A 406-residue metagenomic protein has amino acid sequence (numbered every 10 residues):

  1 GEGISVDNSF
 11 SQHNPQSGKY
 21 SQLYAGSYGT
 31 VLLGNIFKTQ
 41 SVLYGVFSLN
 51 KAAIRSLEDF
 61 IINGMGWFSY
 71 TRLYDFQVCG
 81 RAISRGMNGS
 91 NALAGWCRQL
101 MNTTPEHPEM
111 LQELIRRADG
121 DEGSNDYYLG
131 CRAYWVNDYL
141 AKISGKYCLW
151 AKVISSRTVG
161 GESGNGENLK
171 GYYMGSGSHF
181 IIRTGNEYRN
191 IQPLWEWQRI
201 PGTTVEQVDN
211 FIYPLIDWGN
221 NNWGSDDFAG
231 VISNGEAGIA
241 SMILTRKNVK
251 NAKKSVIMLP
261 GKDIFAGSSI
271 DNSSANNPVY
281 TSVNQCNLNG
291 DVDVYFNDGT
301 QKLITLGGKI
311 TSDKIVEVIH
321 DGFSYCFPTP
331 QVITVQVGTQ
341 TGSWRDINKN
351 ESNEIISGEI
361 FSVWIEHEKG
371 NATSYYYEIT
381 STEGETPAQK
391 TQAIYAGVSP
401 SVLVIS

Functional and structural regions predicted by a protein language model:
G1-L49: Active-site lining segments of carbohydrate-active enzymes
L32, T39-S406: Extended polysaccharide-engagement surfaces of secreted carbohydrate-active enzymes
